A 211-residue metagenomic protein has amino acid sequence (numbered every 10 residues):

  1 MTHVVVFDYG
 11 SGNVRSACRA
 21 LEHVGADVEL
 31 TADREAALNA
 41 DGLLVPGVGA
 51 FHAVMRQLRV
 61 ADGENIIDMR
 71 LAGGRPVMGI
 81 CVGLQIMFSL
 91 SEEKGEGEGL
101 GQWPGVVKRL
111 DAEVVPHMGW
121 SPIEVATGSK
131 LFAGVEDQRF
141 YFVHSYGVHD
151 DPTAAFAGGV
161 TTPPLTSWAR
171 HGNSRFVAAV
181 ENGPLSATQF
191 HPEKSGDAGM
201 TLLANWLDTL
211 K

Functional and structural regions predicted by a protein language model:
M1-V5: Extreme N-terminal starter segment of soluble prokaryotic enzymes
A17: Divalent-cation-assisted or electrostatically stabilized phosphate/pyrophosphate-binding catalytic cores
G25: Short glycine-rich hinge loops at helix-strand junctions in the catalytic core of two-component histidine kinases
V28-N39: Short acidic low-complexity segments
L38-G47: Short acidic/histidine-rich motifs immediately flanking catalytic phosphotransfer sites in two-component signaling
G49-W120: Cysteine-nucleophile active-site neighborhood
A72, V106-K211: Amide-donor transfer/coupling interface in amidating biosynthetic enzymes
